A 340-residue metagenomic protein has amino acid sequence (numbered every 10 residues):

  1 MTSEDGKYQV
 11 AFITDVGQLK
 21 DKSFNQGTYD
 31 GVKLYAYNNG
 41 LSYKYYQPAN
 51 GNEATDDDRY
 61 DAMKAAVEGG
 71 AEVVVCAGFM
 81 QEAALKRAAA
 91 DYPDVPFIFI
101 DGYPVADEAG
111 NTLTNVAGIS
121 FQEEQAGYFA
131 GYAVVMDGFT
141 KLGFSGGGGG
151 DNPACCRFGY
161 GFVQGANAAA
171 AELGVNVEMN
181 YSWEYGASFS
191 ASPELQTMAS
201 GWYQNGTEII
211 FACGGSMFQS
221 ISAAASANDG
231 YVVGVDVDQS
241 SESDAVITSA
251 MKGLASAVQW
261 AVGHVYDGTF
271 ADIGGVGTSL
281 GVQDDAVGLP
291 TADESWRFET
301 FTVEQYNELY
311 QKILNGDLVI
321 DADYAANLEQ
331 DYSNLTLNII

Functional and structural regions predicted by a protein language model:
M1-I340: A residue-level marker of the well-folded mature domains of exported/periplasmic proteins
